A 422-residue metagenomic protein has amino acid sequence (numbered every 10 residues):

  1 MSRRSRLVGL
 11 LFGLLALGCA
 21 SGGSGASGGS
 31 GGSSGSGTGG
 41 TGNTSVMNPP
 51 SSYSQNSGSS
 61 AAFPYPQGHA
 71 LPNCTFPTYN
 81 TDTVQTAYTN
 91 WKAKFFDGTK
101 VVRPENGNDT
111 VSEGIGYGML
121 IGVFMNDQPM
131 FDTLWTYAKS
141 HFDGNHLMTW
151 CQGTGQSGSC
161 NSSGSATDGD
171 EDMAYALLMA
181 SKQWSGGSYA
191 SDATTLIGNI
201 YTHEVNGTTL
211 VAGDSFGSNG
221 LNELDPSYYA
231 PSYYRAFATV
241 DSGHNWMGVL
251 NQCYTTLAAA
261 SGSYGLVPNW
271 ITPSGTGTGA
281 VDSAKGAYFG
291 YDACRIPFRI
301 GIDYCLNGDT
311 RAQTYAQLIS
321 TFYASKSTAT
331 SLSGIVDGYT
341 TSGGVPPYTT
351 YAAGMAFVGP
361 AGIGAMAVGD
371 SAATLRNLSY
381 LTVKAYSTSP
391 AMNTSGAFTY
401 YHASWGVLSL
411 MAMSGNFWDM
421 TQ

Functional and structural regions predicted by a protein language model:
M1-G9: Bacterial N-terminal signal peptides that target proteins for export
G9-G18: Bacterial N-terminal signal peptides
L17-S45: Ser/Thr-rich, Pro/Gly/Ala-heavy low-complexity intrinsically disordered linkers and tails of secreted extracellular
M47-T86, E105-S112, G164-D168, S188-T374 (+1 more regions): Extended ligand-binding clefts on enzyme/binding-domain cores
Q85-G114, G122-S162: Internal amphipathic alpha-helical repeat/solenoid segments
W91, M125, Y137-H141, N145 (+11 more regions): Alpha-helical solenoid scaffolds that mediate protein-protein interactions, centered on TPR/SEL1-like repeats but also
V111, I115, C160-S181: Aromatic-rich carbohydrate-recognition surfaces in CAZymes
Y348-A352, G362-A372, L378-Q422: A cross-kingdom marker for long, charged
